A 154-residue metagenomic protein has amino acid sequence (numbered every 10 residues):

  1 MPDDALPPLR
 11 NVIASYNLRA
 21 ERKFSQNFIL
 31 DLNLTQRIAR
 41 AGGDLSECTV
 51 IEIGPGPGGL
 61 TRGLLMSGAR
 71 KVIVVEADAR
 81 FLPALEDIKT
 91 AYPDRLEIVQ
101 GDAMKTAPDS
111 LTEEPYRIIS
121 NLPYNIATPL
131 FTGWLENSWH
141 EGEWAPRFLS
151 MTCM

Functional and structural regions predicted by a protein language model:
M1-M154: Catalytic cores of RNA-modifying enzymes
